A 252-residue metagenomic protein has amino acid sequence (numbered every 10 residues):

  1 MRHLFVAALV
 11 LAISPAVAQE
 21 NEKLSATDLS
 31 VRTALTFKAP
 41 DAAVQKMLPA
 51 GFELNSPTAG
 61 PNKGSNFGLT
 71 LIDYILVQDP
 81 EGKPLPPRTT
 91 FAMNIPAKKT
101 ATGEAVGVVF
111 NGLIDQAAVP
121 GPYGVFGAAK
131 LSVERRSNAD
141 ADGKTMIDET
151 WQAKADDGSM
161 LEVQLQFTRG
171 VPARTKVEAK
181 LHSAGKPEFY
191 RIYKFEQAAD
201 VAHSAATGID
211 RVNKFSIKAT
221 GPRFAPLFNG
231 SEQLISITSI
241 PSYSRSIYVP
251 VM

Functional and structural regions predicted by a protein language model:
H3, Q19-Y74, A202, T207 (+3 more regions): N-terminal domain-onset segments
H3-L9: Sec-dependent N-terminal signal peptides
L9-V17: Hydrophobic h-region of N-terminal signal peptides that target proteins for export in Gram-negative bacteria
A18-Q19, V177: Extended hydrophobic/Leu-rich segments
A42-M47, S65-D73, L85-P87, P122-K130 (+3 more regions): Short linear motifs at secondary-structure transitions and domain/linker junctions
Y74-D156: Aromatic- and glycine-enriched beta-alpha-beta binding-site module
A128-M252: Interaction-surface and assembly-scaffold signal
